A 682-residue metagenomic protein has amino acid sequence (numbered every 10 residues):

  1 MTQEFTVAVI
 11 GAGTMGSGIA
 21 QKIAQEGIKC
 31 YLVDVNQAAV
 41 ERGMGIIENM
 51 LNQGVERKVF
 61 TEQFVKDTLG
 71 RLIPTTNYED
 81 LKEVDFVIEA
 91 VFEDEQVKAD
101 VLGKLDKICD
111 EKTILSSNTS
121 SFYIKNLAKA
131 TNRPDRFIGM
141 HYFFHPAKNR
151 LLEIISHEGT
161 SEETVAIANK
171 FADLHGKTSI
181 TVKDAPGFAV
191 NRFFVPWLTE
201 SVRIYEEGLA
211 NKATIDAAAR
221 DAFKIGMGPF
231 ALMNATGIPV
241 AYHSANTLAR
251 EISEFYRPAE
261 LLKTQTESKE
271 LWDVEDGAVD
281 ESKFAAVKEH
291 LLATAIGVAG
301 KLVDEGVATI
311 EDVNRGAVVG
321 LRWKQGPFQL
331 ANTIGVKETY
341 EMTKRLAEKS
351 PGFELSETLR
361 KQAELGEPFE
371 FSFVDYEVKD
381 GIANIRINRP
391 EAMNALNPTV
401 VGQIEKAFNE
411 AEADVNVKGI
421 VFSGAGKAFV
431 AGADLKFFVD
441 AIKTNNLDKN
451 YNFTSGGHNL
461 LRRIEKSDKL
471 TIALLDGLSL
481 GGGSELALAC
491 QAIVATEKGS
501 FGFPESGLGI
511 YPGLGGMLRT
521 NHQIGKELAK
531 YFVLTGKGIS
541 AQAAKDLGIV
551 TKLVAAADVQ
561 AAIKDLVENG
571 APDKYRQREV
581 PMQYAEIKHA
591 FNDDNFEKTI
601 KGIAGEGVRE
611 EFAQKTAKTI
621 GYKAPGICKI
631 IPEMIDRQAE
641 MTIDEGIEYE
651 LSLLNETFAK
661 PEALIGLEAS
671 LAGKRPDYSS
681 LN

Functional and structural regions predicted by a protein language model:
M1-D380, N388-E391, A441, N445 (+5 more regions): N-terminal glycine-rich phosphate-binding loop for ADP-containing cofactors
I19-A20, L461-L508, P512, S540-A541: Glycine-rich beta-to-alpha active-site loop
Q37, C490-G513, G548-I563, S679-N682: Gly/Pro- and small hydrophobic-enriched strand-loop and loop-to-helix capping segments that sit at the rims
E89, S117, S423, F438 (+2 more regions): Redox-cofactor binding/interface segments in oxidoreductases and associated redox assembly factors
L365-K427, T444, D448, S455 (+2 more regions): Conserved CoA-thioester-binding segment of acyl-CoA-metabolizing enzymes
I385, R389, Q403-I404, F422 (+6 more regions): Terminal peptide-recognition signature
G424-L460, S479, G507-G509, Y678: Glycine- (often His-adjacent) and acidic-residue-rich active-site loop that binds/positions the CoA thioester
M517-E527: Hydrophobic, secondary-structure "cap" segments at the distal end of domains
